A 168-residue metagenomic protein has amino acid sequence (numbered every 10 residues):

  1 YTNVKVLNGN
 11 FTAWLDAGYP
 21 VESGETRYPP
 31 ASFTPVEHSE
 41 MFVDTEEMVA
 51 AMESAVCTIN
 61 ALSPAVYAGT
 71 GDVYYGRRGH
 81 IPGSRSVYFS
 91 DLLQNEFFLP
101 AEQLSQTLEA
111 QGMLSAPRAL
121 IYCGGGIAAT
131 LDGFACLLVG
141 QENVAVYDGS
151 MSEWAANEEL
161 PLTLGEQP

Functional and structural regions predicted by a protein language model:
Y1-C57, A61-P168: Rhodanese-like catalytic fold shared by cysteine-dependent sulfurtransferases and DSP/PTP-type phosphatases
